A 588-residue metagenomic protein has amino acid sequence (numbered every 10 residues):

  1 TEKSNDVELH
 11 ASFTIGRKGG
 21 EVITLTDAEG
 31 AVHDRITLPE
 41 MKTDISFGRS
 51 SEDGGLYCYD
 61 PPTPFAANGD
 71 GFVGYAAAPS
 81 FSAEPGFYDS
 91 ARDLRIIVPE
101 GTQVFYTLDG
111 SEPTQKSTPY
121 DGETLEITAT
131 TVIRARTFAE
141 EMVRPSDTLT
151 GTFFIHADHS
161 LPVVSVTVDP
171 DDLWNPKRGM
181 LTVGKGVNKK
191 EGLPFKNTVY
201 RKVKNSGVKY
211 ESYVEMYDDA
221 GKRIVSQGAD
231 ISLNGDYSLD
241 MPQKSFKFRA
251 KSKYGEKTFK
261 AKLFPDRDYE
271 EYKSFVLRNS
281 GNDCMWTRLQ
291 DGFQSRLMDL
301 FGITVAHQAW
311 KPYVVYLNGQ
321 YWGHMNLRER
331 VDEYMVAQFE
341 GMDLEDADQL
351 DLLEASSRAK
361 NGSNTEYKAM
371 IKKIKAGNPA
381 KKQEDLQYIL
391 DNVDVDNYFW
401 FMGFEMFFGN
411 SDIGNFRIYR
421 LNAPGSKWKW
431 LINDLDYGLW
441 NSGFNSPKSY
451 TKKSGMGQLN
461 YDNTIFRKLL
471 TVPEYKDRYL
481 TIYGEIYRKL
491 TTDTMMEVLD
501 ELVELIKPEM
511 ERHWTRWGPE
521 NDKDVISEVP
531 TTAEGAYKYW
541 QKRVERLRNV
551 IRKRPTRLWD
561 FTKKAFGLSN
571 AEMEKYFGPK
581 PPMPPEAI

Functional and structural regions predicted by a protein language model:
T1-H10: Intrinsically disordered, low-complexity Pro/Gly/Ser/Thr-rich segments with frequent PxxP/GP/PP motifs and embedded
L9-P64, Q227-L239, K507: Conserved beta-structured recognition patch
G20-V22, H33, K42-D44, A91-D93 (+17 more regions): Extracellular structured ligand-interaction cores
I23-L25, F47, Y106, A135 (+6 more regions): Residue-level detector of buried hydrophobic side-chain packing in well-ordered secondary-structure elements
D27-A28, L108, L317: Structural motif
P39-E211, Y217-G228, S426, K542 (+2 more regions): Short, compositionally stereotyped local motifs that mark structural "simplifiers"
P64-G71, P162-V164, D171-G186, K190 (+11 more regions): Middle-to-C-terminal accessory/interaction subdomains
V166, V187-G362: Conserved ATP-binding subdomain of kinase catalytic cores across diverse folds
